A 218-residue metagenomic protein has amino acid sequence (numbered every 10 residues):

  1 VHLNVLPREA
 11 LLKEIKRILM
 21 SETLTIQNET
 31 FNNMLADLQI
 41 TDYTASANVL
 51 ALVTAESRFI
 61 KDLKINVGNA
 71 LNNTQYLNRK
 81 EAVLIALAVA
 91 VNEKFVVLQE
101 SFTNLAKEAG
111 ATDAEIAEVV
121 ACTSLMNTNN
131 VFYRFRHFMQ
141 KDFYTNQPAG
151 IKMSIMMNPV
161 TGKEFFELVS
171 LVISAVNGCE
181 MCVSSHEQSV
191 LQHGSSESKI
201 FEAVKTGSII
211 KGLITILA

Functional and structural regions predicted by a protein language model:
V1, A109, C182: Functionally engaged cysteine thiol sites
V1-L19: Short, Lys/Arg-enriched N-terminal segments with co-localized hydrophobic residues within the first ~10-30 amino acids
M20-E81, N92-V160, S189-Q192, S208 (+1 more regions): Acidic, glycine/proline-rich low-complexity segments that act as flexible tails and inter-domain linkers
I85-F102, I173-S185: Short, thiol/selenol-centered motifs that function as redox-active sites or metal-ligating centers
A149-M181: Acidic/histidine-rich alpha-helical segments that form the ligand environment of transition-metal centers
L168-L171, A175-A218: Preference for long, well-ordered alpha-helical segments
